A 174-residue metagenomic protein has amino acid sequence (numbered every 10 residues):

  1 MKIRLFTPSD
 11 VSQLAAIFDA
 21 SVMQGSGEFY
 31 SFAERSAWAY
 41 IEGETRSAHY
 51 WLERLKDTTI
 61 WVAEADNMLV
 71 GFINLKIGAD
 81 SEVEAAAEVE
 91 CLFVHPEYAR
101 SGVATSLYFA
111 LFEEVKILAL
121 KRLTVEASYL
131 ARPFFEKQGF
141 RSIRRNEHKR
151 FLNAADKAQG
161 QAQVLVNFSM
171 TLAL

Functional and structural regions predicted by a protein language model:
M1-I3: Extreme N-terminal starter segment of soluble prokaryotic enzymes
L5-S9, A16-E97, Y108-A110, E114 (+2 more regions): Acetyl-CoA-dependent GNAT
L69, S128-Y129: Alpha-helix N-cap/helix-start capping motif
G102: Conserved G/P- and acidic residue-centered "switch" motifs that form tight phosphate/ATP-binding loops in soluble
L107, A131-F134: Conserved short alpha-helix immediately C-terminal to the canonical SAM/SAH-binding motif I of Rossmann-like
V115-S128: Conserved GNAT acetyl-CoA-binding A-motif
T124-E126, R141-S169: Conserved catalytic-core motifs of GNAT/GCN5-like acyltransferases
F135-E136, F140: Conserved active-site tyrosine of GNAT-family acetyltransferases
